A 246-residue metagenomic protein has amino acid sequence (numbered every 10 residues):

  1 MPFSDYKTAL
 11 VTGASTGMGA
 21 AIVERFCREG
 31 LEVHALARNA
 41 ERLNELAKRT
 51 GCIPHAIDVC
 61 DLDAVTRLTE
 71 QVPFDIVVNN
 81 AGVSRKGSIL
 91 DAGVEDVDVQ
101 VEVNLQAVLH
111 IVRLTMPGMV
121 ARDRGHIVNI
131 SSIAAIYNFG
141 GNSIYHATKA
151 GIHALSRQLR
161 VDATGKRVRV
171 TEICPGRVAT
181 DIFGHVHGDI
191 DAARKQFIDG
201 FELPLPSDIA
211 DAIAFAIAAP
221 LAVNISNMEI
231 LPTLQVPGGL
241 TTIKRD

Functional and structural regions predicted by a protein language model:
S15-T16: Conserved glycine-rich cofactor-binding loop
S88-I89, D96-V101: Substrate-binding pocket helix/loop in short-chain dehydrogenase/reductase
L90, F139-S143: Active-site loop immediately N-terminal to the catalytic Tyr-X3-Lys motif of short-chain dehydrogenase/reductase
V112, T148: Active-site helix of classical SDR
P117, V161-T164: Alpha-helical segment proximal to the catalytic Tyr-Lys
S132: Residue(s) in the substrate-gating loop at a strand-loop-helix junction that position the organic substrate next
E172-I173, A192-G239: C-terminal helical subdomain
